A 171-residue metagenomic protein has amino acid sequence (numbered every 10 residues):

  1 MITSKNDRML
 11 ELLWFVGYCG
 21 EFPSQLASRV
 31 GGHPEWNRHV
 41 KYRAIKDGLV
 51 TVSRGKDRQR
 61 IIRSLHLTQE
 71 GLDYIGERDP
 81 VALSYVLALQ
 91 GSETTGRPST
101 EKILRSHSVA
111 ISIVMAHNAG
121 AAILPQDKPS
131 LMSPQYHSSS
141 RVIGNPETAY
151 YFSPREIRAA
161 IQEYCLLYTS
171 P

Functional and structural regions predicted by a protein language model:
M1-D79: Basic, Lys/Arg-rich alpha-helical nucleic-acid-recognition elements, primarily the DNA-binding modules of transcription
S53-Y164: Nucleic-acid-binding surface
Y168-P171: Conserved small/polar residues in nucleotide/adenosyl-binding loops
